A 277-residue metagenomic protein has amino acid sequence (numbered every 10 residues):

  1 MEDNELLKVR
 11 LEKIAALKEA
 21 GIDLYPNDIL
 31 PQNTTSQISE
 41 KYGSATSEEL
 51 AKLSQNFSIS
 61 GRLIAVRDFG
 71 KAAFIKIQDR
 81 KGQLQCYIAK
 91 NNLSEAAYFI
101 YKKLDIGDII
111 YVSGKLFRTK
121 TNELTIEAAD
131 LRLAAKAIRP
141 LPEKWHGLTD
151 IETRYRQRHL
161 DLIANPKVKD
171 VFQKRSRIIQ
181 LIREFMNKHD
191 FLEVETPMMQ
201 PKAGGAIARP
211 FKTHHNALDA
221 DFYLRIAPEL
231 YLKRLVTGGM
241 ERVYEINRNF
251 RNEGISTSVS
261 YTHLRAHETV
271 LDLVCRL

Functional and structural regions predicted by a protein language model:
M1-R265: Class II aminoacyl-tRNA synthetase catalytic cores and aaRS-like
H263, E268-L277: Single conserved hydrophobic/aromatic residue that forms the stacking wall/gate of nucleotide- or nucleobase-binding
